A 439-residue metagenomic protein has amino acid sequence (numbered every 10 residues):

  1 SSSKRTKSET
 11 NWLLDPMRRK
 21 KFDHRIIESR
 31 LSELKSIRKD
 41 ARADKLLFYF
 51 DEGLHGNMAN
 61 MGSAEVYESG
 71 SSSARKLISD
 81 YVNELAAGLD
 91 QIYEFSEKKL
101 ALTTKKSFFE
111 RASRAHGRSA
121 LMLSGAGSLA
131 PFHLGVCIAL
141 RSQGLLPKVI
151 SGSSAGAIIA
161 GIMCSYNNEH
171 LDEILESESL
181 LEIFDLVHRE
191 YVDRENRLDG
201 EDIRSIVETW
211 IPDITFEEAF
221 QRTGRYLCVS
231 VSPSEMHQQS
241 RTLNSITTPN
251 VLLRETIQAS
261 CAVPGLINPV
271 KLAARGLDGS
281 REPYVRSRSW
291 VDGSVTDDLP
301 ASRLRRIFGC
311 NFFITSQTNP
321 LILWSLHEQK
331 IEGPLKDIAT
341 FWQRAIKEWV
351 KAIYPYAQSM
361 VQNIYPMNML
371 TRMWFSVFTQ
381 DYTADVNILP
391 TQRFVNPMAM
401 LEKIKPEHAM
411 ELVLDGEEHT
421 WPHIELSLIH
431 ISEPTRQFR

Functional and structural regions predicted by a protein language model:
L13, M17-K106: Low-complexity, highly charged intrinsically disordered N-terminal segments that act as targeting/localization
N83-I150, R189-D193: Helix-rich "cap/lid" substructures immediately adjacent to catalytic or cofactor-binding pockets
S124, P147-S165: Catalytic nucleophile loop
N167-E178, H327-L370: Acidic, Ser/Thr-rich peripheral helices and adjacent loops at domain boundaries
L171-V192: Glycine-rich active-site loop/strand segments that organize a redox cofactor
R194-L323, Y382-I388, D415-E418, E425: Active-site-adjacent alpha/beta core region of enzyme catalytic domains
W374, T383-T420: ATP/nucleoside-binding phosphotransfer catalytic cores, i.e., glycine-rich phosphate-binding loops
I429-F438: Single conserved hydrophobic/aromatic residue that forms the stacking wall/gate of nucleotide- or nucleobase-binding
